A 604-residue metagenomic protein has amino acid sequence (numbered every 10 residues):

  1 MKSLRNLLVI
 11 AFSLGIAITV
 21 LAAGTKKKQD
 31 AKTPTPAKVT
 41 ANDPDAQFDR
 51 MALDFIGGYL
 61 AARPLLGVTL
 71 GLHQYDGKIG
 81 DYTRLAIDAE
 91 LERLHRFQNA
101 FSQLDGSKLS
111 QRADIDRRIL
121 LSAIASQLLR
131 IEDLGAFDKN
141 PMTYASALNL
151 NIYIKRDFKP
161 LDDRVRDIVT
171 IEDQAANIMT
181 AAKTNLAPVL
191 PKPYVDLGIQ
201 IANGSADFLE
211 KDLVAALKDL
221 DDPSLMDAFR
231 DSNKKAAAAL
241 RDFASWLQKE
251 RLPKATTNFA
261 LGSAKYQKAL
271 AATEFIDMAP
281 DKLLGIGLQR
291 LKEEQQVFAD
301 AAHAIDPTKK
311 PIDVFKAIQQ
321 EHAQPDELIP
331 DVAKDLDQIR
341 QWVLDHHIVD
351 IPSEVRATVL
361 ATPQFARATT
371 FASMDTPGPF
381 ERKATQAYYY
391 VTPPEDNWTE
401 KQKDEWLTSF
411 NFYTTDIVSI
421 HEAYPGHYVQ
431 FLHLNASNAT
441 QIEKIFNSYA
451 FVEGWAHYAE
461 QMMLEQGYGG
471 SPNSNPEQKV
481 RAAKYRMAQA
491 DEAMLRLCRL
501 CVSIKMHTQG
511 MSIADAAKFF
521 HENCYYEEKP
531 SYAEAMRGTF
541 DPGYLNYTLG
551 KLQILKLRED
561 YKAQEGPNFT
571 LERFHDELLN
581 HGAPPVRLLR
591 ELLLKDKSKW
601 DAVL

Functional and structural regions predicted by a protein language model:
M1-A11: Bacterial N-terminal signal peptides that target proteins for export
S3, V20-L21: Short terminal (N- or C-terminal) low-complexity/amphipathic segments
V9-T19: Bacterial N-terminal signal peptides
A23-L604: N-terminal maturation segment of proteins
